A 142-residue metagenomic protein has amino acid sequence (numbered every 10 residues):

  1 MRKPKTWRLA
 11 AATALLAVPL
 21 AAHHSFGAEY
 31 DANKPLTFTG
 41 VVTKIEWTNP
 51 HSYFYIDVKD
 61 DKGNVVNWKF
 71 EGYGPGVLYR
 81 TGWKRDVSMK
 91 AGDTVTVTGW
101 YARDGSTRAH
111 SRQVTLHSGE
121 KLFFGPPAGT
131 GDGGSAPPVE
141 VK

Functional and structural regions predicted by a protein language model:
M1-A11: Bacterial N-terminal signal peptides that target proteins for export
A10-P19: Bacterial N-terminal signal peptides
H24-L36: Short boundary/loop segments of OB/S1/cold-shock single-stranded nucleic-acid-binding domains
G40-V42: Conserved hydrophobic positions within beta-strands
T48-K59: Short aromatic-glycine-enriched beta-strand elements
R80-V97: Short nucleic-acid-contacting surface segments enriched for D/E, G, S/T with interspersed K/R
A102-P126: OB-fold/S1-family single-stranded nucleic acid-binding modules
E120-K142: Extended, charge-rich, solvent-exposed interface segments
